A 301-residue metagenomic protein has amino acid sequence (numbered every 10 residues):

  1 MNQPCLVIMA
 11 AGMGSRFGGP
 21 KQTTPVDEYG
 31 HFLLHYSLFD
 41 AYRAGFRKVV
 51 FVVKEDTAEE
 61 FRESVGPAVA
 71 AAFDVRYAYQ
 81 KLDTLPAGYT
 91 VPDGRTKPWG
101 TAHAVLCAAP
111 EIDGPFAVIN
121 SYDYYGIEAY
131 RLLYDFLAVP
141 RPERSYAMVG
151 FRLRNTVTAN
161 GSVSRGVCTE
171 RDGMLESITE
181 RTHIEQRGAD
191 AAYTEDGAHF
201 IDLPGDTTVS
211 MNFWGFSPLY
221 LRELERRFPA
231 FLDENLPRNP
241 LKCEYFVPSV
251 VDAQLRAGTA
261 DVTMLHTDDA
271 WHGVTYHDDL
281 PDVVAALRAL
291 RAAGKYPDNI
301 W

Functional and structural regions predicted by a protein language model:
N2-G66, V75, Q80, G114: N-terminal glycine-rich phosphate-binding loop and ensuing alpha1 helix
F61-V65, L133, V283: Hydrophobic packing residues within well-ordered alpha-helices of enzyme cores
V69-P115: Short phosphate-binding loop-to-helix
A87-P98, G161-G166, D278-D282: Short, surface-exposed amphipathic charged segments that create phosphate/polyanion-binding patches used for binding
G114-Y124: Short beta-strand-to-loop acidic/aromatic patch adjacent to the donor-nucleotide binding site
I127-W214, P218: Conserved core of the sugar-phosphate nucleotidyltransferase
E225-A260: A C-terminal functional module that forms or caps the active site or interfaces directly with catalytic machinery
R256-D261, D269-W301: Hydrophobic helical membrane-anchoring modules
